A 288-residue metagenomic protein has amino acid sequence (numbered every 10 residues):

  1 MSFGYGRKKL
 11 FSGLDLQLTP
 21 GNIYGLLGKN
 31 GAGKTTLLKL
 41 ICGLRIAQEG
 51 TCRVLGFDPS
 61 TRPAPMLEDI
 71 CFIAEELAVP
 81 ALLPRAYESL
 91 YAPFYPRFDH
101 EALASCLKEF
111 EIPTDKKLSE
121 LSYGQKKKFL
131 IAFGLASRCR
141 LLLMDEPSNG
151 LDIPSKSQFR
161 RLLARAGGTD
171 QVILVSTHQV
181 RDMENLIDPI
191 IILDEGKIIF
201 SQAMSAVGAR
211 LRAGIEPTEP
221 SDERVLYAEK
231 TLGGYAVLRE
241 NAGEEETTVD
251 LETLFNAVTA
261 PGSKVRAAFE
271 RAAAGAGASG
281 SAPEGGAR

Functional and structural regions predicted by a protein language model:
F11-G13: Conserved structural motif at the start of ABC-family nucleotide-binding domains
L27-K29: The feature captures the beta-strand-to-loop junction immediately N-terminal to the Walker
C42: Helix-to-loop junction immediately C-terminal to a conserved catalytic motif
G50-D58, M66: Conserved ABC transporter NBD signature motif
F72-F129: ABC-family P-loop ATPase nucleotide-binding domains
L142-E146, L151: Catalytic Walker B motif of ABC-type/P-loop ATPase nucleotide-binding domains
Q158-L174, H178-R239: ABC transporter nucleotide-binding domain
